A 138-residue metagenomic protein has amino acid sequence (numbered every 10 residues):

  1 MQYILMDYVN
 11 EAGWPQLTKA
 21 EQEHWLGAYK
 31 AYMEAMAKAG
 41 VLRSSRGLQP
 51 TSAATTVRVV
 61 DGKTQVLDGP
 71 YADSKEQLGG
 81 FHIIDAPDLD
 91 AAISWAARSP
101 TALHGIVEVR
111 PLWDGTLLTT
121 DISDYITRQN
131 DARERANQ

Functional and structural regions predicted by a protein language model:
M1-Q138: Conserved, structured core segments of small domains
